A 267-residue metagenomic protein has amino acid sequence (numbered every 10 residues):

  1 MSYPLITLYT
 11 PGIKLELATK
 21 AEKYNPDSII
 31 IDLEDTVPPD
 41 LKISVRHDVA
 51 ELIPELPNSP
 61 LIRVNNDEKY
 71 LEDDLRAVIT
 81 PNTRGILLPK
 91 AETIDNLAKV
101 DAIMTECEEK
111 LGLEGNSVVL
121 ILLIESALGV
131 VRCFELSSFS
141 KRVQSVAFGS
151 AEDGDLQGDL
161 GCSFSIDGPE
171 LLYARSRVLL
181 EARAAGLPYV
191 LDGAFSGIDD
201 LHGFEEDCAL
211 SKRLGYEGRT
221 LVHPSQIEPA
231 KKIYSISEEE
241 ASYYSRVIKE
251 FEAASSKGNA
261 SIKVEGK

Functional and structural regions predicted by a protein language model:
M1-K267: Expand to "…catalyze enediolate/carbanion chemistry for C-C bond making/breaking, isomerization, decarboxylation
